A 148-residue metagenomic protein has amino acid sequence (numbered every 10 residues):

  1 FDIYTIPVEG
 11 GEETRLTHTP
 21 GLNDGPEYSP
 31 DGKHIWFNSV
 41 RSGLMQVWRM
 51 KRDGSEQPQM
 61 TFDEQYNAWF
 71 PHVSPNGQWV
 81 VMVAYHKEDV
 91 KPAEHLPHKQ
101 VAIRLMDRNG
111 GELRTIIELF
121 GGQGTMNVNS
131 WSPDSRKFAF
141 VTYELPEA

Functional and structural regions predicted by a protein language model:
F1-A148: Sequence signature of WD/YWTD-type beta-propeller architectures
